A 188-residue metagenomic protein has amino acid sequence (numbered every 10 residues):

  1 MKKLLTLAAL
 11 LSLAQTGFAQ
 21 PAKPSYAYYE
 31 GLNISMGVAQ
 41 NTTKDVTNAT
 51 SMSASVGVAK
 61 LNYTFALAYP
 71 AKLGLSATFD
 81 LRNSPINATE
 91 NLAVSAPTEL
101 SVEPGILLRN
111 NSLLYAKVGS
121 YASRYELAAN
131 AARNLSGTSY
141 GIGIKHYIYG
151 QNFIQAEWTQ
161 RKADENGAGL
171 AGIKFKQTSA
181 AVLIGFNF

Functional and structural regions predicted by a protein language model:
M1-Y29: Cleavable N-terminal export/targeting peptides
S25, N62-A66, E103-L107, G143-K145 (+1 more regions): Transmembrane beta-barrel domains of outer membrane proteins
N33, I142-I148, F175-F188: Outer-membrane beta-barrel "beta-signal"
I34, A68-L73, N111-L114, H146-A156: Repeated loop/turn-to-beta-strand initiation elements of outer-membrane beta-barrel proteins
M36, A59-L61, L100-V102, A116 (+2 more regions): Membrane-embedded beta-strands of outer-membrane beta-barrel proteins, especially the hydrophobic/small aromatic
M36-K44, S55-V58, F65, F79-P85 (+4 more regions): Transmembrane beta-strands of outer-membrane beta-barrel pores
T43-T47, S84-E90, Y125-A129, N152 (+1 more regions): Outer-membrane beta-barrel proteins
N48-S55, T89-A96, A129-S136, L170-Q177: Replace "Gram-negative outer membrane beta-barrel proteins" with "bacterial and organellar outer membrane beta-barrel
